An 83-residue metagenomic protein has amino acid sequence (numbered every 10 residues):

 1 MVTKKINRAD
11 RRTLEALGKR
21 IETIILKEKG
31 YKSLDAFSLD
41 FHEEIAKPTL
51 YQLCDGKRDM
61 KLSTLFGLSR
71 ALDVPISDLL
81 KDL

Functional and structural regions predicted by a protein language model:
M1-K32: A short, Lys/Arg-rich alpha-helix, primarily the initiator
G30-Q52: Short alpha-helical DNA-recognition segment
E43-I45, M60, V74: The short coil/loop that forms the "turn" connecting the two helices of the helix-turn-helix
P48-Q52, S63, K81: Base-recognition residues in the alpha-helical recognition helix of bacterial helix-turn-helix
K57-G67: Short, basic-rich loop-to-helix N-cap that marks the start of a DNA-contacting helix
L62, D73-L83: Short C-terminal boundary/hinge segments that cap the last helix of small helical domains
